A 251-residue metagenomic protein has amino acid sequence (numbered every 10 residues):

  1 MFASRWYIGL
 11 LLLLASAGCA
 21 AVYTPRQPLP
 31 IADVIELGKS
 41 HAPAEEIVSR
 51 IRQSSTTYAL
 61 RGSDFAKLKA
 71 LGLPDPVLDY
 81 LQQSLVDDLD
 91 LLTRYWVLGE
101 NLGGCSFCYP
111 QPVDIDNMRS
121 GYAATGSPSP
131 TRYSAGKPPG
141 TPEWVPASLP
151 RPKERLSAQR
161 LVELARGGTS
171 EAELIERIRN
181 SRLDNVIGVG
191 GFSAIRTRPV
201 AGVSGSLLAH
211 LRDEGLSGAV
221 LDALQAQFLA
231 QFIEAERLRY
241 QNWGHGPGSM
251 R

Functional and structural regions predicted by a protein language model:
M1-A3: N-terminal hydrophobic targeting signals that begin at the initiator methionine
R5-A17: Bacterial N-terminal signal peptides
C19-R251: General marker for long, soluble alpha-helical cores
